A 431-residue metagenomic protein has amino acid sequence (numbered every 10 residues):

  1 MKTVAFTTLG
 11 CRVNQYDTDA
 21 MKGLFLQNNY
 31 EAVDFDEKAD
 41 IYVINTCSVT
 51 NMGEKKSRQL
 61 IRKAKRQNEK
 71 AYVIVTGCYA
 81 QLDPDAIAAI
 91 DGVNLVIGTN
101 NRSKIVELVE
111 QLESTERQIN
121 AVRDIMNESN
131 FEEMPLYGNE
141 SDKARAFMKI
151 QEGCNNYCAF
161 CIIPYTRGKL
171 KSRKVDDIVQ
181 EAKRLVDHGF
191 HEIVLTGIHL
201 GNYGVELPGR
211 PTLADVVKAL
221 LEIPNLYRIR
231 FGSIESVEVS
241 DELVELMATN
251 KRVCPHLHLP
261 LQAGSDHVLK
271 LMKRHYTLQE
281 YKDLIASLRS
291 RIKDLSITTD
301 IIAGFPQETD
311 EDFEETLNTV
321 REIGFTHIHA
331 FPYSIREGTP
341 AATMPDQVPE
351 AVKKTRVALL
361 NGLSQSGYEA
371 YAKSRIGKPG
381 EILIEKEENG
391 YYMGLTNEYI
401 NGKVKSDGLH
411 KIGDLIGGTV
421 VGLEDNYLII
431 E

Functional and structural regions predicted by a protein language model:
M1-Y203, K218, E242, V253 (+8 more regions): Proteins enriched for Cys/Gly/acidic motifs involved in redox and nucleic-acid/cofactor modification
T7, T196-I198, G232-I234, P260-Q262 (+4 more regions): Generic beta-strand/beta-sheet core signal
G53-K55, K169-D176, G204-R210, L271-R274 (+2 more regions): Short, solvent-exposed loop/turn segments at secondary-structure boundaries
Y157, C161-G168, R228-V237, A263-K273 (+3 more regions): Conserved strand-turn element in the central/C-terminal portion of the radical SAM core barrel that lines
P208-L221, D241-P255, E308-F325, E350-K354 (+1 more regions): Short, electropositive alpha-helical surface patch
A214-D215, E222-R228, S240-T299: Radical SAM/AdoMet-radical enzyme domain recognition
L259, D300, V320, I328 (+3 more regions): Hydrophobic, well-ordered secondary-structure elements that form the walls of internal hydrophobic environments
T343-E431: Terminal RNA-binding accessory module
